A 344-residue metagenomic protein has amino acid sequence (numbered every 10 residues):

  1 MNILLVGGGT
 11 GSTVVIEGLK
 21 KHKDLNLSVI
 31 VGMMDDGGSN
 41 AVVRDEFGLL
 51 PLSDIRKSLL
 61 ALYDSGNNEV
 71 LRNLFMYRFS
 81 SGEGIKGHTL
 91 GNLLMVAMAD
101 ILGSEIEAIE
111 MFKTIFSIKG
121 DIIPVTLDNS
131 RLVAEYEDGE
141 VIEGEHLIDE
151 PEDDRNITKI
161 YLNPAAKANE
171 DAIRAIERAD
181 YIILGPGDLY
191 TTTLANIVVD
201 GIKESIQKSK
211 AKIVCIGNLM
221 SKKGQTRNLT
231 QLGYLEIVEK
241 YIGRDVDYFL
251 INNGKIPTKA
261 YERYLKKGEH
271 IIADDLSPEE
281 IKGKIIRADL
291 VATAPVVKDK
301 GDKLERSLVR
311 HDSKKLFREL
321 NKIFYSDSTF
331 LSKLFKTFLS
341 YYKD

Functional and structural regions predicted by a protein language model:
M1-L50: Gly/lys/ser-thr-rich phosphate-binding loops in alpha/beta enzymes that coordinate phosphoanhydride or phosphate groups
G11-I16, T191-V198: Short glycine/serine/threonine-rich phosphate/pyrophosphate-binding segments that cradle anionic phosphate groups
K23-L25, S209-I213, G283: A short helix->loop->beta-strand "cap" motif at the edges of active sites that frequently abuts
S28-G32, K212-L219, D247-G254: Short internal beta-strands
G32-D153, K315-S326, L334-D344: Electropositive, gly/pro-rich neighborhoods at or near active sites that engage anionic ligands
D128-P186, Y190: Active-site gating loop/helix substructures
N196-K203, L229-Y234: Charged helix-capping and loop-helix junction motifs
Q231-D344: C-terminal functional extensions of proteins
